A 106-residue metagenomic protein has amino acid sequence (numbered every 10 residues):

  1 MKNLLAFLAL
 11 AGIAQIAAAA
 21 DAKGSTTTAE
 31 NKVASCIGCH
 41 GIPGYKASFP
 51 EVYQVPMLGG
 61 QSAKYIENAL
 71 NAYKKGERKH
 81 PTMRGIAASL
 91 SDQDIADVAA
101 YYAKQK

Functional and structural regions predicted by a protein language model:
K2-A20: Classic N-terminal secretory signal peptides
Q15-V33, P43-A47: Electrostatic cytochrome c docking/interface patches
A20, P43-F49, E77-K79, K104-K106: Inter-heme linker and motif-flanking segments adjacent to c-type heme-binding CXXCH motifs in c-type cytochromes
T26, G41-A72, R84-A88: Gly/Gly-Pro-rich "capping" loops immediately C-terminal to redox-active cysteine motifs in periplasmic/lumenal
K32, S62, A69, K79-T82 (+1 more regions): Stable alpha-helical elements in mature extracytoplasmic
A34-I42, V98: The canonical Cys-X-X-Cys-His
K64, K75-R78, I86-K106: C-terminal capping alpha-helices of c-type cytochrome domains
